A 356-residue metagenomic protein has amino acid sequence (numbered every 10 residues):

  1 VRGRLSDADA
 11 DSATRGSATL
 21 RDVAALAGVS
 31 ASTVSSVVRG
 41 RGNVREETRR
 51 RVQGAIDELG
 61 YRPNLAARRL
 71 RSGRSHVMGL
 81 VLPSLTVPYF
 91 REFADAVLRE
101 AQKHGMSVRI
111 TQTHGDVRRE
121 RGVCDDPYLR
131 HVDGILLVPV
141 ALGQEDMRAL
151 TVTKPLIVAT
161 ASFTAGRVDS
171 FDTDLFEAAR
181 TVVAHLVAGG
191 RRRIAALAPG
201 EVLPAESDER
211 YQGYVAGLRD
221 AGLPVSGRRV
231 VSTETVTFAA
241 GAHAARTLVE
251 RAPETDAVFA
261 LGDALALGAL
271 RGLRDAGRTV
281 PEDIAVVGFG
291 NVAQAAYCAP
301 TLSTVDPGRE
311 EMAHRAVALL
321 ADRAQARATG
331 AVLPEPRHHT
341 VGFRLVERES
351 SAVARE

Functional and structural regions predicted by a protein language model:
V1-H76, R355: N-terminal helix-turn-helix DNA-binding module of bacterial transcription factors
R2, R246-E356: Flexible loop/turn connectors
L26, A31-S36, R71-T86, H185 (+1 more regions): Short beta-strand segments enriched in small/hydrophobic residues
E46, Y61-D126, R130-G134, Q212-V215: Amphipathic helical "hinge" segments at domain boundaries
L65, P83-E92, I110-R119, F171-T181 (+5 more regions): Hinge/beta->alpha junction and helix N-cap segments in small-molecule ligand-binding domains
L80, H131-P139, A195-A198, V231 (+2 more regions): Periplasmic-binding protein-like
G115, V138-T181, V202, L223-P224 (+3 more regions): Flexible loop/hinge segments that line or gate small-molecule binding clefts
R193, V225-R229, T279-A285: Short acidic capping loops at alpha-helix termini that bridge into adjacent secondary structure
